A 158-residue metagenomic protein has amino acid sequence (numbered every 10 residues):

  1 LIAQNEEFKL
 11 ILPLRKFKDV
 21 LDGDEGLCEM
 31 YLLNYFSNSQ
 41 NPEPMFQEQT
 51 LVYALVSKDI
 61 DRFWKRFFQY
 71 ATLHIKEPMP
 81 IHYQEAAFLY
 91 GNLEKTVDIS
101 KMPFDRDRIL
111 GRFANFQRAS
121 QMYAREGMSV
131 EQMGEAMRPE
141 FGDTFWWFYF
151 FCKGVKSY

Functional and structural regions predicted by a protein language model:
L1-Y158: Solvent-exposed soluble domains appended to multi-pass membrane proteins
